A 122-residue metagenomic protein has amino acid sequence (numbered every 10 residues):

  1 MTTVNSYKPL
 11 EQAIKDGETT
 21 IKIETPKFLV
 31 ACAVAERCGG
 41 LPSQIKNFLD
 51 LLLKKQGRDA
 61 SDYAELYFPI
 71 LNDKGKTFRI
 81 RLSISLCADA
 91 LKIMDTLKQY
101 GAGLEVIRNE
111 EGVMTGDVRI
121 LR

Functional and structural regions predicted by a protein language model:
T2-K55, A60-F78, L86, L97: Add "or lipid-surface remodeling" -> "...that mediate pore formation, membrane permeabilization, membrane fusion
L82, L91-K92, T96, A102: Long, low-complexity intrinsically disordered regions enriched in Ser/Thr, Asp/Glu, Pro/Gly
G103-R122: C-terminal edge-of-domain segments
